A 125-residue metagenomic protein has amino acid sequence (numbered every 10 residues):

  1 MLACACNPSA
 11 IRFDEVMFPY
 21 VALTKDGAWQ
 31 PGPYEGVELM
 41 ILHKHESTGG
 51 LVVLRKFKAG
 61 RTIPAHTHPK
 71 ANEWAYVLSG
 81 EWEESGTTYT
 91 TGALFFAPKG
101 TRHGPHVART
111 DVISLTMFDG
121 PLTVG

Functional and structural regions predicted by a protein language model:
M1-G49: A short, N-terminal "cap"/entry segment at the start of jelly-roll beta-barrel domains of the cupin/DSBH fold
Q30, H43, K58, L78 (+1 more regions): Residue-level detector of conserved, well-ordered beta-strand and adjacent loop positions that form binding/recognition
Y34-H43, G50-V52, A59-T67, N72-E73: Catalytic core of non-heme Fe(II) oxygenases with the double-stranded beta-helix
V37, A71, T88-Y89, K99-G125: Ligand-binding loop in jelly-roll beta-barrel domains
S47-G49, F57-I63, T101, P121-L122: Short, charged/polar surface micro-motifs in flexible loops or helix N-caps
A59, H68-E84, T91: Glycine- and acidic-residue-biased ligand/ion/polar-headgroup-sensing regions
T62-P64, E83, F95, K99-G104: Histidine-centered metal-chelating micro-motifs
